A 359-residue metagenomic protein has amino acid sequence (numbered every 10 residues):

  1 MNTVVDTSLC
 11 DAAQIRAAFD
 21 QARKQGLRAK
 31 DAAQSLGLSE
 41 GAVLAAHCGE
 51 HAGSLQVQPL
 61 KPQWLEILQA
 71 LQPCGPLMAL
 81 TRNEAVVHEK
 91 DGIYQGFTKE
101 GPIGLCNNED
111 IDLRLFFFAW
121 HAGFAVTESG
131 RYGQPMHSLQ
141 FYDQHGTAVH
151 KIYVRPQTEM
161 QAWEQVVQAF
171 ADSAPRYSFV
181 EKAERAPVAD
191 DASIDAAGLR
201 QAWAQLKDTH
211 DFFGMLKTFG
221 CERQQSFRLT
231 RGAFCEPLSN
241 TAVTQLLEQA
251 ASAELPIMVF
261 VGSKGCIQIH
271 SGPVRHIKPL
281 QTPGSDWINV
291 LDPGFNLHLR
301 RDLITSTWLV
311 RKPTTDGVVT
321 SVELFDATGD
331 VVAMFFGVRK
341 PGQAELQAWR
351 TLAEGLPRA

Functional and structural regions predicted by a protein language model:
M1-A12, A18-A22, A32, A85 (+3 more regions): Hydrophobic, ordered structural segments
M1-G41, H47-E50, E254-I267, S271-G272 (+2 more regions): C-terminal functional regions that serve as terminal interaction/effector modules
M1-Y132: An N-terminus-focused feature that recognizes amino-terminal "leader" regions
A33-E40, C48, Q58, A189-P237: Hydrophobic alpha-helical interaction segments
G53-N83, G130, P135, P237-G265 (+1 more regions): DNA polymerase processivity clamps
H88-F97, L115-F117, V149-Q157, Q268-H276 (+2 more regions): Short amphipathic beta-strand/extended segments with alternating polar/hydrophobic composition
I111-H121, N240, P293-D302, S306-T307: DNA replication sliding-clamp ring fold and its partner-interaction surfaces
F212-D286, V290-L291: Long, positively charged binding patches that form subdomain-scale interaction surfaces for polyanionic ligands
